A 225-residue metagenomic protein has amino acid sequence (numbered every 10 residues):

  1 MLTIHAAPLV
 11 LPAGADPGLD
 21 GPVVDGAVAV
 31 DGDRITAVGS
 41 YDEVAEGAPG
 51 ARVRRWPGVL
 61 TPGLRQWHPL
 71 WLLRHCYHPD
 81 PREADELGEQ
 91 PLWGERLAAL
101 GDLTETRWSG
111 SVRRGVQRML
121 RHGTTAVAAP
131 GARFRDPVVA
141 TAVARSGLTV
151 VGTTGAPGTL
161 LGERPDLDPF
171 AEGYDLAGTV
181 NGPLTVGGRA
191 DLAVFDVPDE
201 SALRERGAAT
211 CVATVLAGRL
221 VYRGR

Functional and structural regions predicted by a protein language model:
M1-G47, D168-E205, V215-R225: N-terminal metal-binding scaffold of metallo-dependent hydrolase/deaminase domains
M1-H5, E43-E95, T106: Replace "His-x-His-based motif
D80-G94, D102, V151-L167: Long, charge-dense
E95-S111: Active-site mouth loops of central-metabolism enzymes
R114: Phosphate/adenylate-binding glycine loop and adjacent helical scaffold
R118, A142, V186: Hydrophobic/aromatic ligand-binding patch that stacks against planar heteroaromatic rings of cofactors or nucleotides
R121-L161: Active-site loop-helix segments enriched in His/Asp/Glu that coordinate and activate a nucleophilic water at divalent
